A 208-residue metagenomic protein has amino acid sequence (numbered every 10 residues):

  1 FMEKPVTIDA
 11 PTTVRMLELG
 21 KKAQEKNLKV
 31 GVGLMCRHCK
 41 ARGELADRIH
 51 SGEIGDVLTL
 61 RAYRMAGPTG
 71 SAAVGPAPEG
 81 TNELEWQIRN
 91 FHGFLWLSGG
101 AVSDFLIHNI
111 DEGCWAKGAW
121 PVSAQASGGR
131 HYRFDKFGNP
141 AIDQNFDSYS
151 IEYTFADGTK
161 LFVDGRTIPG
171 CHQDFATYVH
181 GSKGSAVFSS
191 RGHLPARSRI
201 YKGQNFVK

Functional and structural regions predicted by a protein language model:
F1, F91-F94, W115, Y149 (+1 more regions): Aromatic side chains
F1-C36, G52: Beta-strand-loop-alpha-helix segment that lines the small-molecule cofactor/substrate pocket of alpha/beta enzymes
I8-V14, P76-E83, S190: Short, functional N-terminal and low-complexity linear motifs
R15-E18, T81-W86, R199: Short hydrophobic/aromatic-rich motifs at helix boundaries and adjacent loops
E25-V32, C36-I142, P169-C171, A176-Y178 (+2 more regions): Predominantly a Rossmann-like dinucleotide-binding segment in NAD(P)-dependent oxidoreductases
A141-K208: NAD(P)-dinucleotide binding in Rossmann-like oxidoreductases
